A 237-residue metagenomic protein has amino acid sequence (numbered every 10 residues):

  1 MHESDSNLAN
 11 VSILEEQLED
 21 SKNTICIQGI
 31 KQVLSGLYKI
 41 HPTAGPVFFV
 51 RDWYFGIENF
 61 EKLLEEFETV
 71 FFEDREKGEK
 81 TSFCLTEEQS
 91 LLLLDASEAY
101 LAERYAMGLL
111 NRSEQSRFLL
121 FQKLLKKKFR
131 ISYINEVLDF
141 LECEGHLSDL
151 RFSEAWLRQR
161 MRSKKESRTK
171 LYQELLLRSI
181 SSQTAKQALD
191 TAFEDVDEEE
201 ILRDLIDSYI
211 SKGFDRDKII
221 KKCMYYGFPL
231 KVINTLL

Functional and structural regions predicted by a protein language model:
M1-L237: An alpha-helical, amphipathic repeat domain used for nucleic-acid recognition, typified by the mTERF helical solenoid
